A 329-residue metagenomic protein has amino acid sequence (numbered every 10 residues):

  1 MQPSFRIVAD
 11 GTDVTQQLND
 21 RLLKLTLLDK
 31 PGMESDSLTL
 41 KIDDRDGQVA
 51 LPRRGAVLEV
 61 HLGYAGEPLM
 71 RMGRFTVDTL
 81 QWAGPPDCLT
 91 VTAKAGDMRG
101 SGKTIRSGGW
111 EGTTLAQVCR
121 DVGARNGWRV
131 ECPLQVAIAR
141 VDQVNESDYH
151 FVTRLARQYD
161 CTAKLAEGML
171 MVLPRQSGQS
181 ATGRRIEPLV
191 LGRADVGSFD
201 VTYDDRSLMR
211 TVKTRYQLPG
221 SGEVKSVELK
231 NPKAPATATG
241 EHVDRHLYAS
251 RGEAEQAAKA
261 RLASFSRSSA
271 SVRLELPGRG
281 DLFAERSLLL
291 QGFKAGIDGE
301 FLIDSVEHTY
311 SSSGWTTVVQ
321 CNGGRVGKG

Functional and structural regions predicted by a protein language model:
M1, C88, K94-D97, C132-V196: Short beta-strand-centered interaction patches in the first periplasmic/extracellular domains of large envelope
M1-M98: Assembly/oligomerization scaffold segments
R21-R53, D195-G329: An acidic/polar, Gly/Ser/Thr-rich interaction patch typically located in mid-to-C-terminal regions of proteins
T39-L40, A93, I105-V130, Q143-E167 (+1 more regions): Amphipathic, non-transmembrane alpha-helical segments in extracytoplasmic/periplasmic proteins
L62-Y64, P174, R286, G292: Conserved "cap/hinge" positions at secondary-structure junctions
R74, A116-C119, Y149-T153, T211 (+2 more regions): Extracytoplasmic/secreted envelope proteins and their assembly/folding machinery, especially bacterial periplasmic
R74-A83, G108, Q176-Q179, F301-S312: Short, compositionally biased
R99-T104: Acidic/histidine-rich, surface-exposed loop or edge segments in extracytoplasmic proteins
